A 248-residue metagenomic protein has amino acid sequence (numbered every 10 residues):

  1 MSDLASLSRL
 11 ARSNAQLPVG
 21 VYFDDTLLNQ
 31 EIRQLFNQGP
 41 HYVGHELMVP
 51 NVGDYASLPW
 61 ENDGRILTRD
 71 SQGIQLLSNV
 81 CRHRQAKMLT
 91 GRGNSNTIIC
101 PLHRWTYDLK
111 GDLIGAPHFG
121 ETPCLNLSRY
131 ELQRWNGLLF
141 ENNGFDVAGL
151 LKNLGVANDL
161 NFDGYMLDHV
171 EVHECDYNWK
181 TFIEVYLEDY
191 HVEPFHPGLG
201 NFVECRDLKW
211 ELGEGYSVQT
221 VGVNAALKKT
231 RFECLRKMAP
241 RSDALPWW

Functional and structural regions predicted by a protein language model:
A5-V21, D163-Y165: Short, contiguous pre-domain boundary segments
N14, P40, D168-V170: Short, solvent-exposed beta-strand edge segments and adjacent coil->beta transition regions
V21-W60: Non-catalytic accessory segments flanking enzyme active sites
E31, L132, F182: A residue-level signal for conserved active-site and pocket-lining positions in enzyme catalytic cores
M48-G144, K152: Rieske [2Fe-2S] iron-sulfur-binding domain
T68, N79, L138-W248: C-terminal catalytic domain of Rieske-type non-heme iron oxygenases
